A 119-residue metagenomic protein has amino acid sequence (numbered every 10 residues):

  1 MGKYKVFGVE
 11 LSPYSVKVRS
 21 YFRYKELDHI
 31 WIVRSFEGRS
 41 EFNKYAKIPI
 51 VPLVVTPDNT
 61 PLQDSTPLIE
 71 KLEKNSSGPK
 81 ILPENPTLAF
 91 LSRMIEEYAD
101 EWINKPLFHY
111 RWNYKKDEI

Functional and structural regions predicted by a protein language model:
M1-I119: GST-like domain detector, emphasizing the conserved glutathione-binding G-site in the N-terminal thioredoxin-like
